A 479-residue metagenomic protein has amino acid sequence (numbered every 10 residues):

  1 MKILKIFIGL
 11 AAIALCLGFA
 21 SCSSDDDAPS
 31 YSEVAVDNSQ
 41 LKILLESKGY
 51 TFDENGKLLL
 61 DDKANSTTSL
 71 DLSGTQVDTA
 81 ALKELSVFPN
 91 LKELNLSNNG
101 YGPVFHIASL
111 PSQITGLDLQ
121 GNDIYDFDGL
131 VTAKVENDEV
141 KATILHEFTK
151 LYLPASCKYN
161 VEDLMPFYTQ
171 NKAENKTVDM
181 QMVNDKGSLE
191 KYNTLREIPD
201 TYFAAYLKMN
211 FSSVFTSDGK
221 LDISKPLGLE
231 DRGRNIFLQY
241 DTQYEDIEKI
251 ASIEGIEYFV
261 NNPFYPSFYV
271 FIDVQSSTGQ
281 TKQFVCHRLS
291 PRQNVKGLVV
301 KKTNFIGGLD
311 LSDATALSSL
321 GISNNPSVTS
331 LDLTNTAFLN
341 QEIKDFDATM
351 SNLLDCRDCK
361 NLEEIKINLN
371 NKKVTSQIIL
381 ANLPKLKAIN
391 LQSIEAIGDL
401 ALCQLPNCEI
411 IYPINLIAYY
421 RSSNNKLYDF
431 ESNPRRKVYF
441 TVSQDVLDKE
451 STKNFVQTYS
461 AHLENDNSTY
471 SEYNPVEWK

Functional and structural regions predicted by a protein language model:
M1-I8: Bacterial N-terminal signal peptides that target proteins for export
L17-S21: C-terminal motif of bacterial Sec signal peptides marking the signal peptidase cleavage site
C22-V87, E93, D123, K134-L289 (+4 more regions): N-terminal capping/linker segments that flank leucine-rich repeat
Q40, A80-A81, P103-H106, D126-V131 (+14 more regions): The leucine-rich repeat
D61, L82-V87, I107-P111, L130-T132 (+12 more regions): Hydrophobic anchor residues at the C-terminal helix/turn of individual leucine-rich repeat
T68-L72, L94-L96, T115-L119, T149-L151 (+14 more regions): Conserved hydrophobic beta-strand positions in leucine-rich repeat
G74, E93, N98, G116 (+20 more regions): Structural position within Leucine-Rich Repeats
Q76-D78, G100-G102, D123-Y125, K158 (+12 more regions): Canonical position 11/12 of the leucine-rich repeat
